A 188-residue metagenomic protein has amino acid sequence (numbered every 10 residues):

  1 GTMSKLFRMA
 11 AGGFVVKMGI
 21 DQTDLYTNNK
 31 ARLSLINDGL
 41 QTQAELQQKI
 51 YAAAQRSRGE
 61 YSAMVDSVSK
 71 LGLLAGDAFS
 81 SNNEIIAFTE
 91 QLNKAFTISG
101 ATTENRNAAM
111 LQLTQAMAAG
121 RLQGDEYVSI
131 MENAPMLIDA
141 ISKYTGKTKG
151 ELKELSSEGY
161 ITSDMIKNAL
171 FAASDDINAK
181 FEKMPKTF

Functional and structural regions predicted by a protein language model:
S4-S57, D66-D77, A87-I98, A108-I161 (+1 more regions): Small-residue helix-packing and pore-constriction motifs in hydrophobic alpha-helices
Y61, G100-N107: Structural motif
S80: ATP-dependent adenylate-handling ligase core
A87, D176-F188: Hydrophobic, low-dielectric interface segments
